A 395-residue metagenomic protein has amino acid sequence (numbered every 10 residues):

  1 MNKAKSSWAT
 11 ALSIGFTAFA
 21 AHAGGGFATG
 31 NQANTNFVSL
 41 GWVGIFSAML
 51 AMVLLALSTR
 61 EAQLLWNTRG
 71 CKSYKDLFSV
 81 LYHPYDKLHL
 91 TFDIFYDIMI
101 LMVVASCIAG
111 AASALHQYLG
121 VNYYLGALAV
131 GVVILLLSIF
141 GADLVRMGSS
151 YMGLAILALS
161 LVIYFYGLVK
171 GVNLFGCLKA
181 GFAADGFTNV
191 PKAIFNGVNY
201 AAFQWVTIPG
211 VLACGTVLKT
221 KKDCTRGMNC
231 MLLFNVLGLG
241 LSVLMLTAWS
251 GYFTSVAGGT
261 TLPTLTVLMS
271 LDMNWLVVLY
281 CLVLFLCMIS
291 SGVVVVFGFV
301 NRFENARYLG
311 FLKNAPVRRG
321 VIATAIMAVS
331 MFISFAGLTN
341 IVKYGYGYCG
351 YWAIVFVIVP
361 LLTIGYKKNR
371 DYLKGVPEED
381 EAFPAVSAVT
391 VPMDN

Functional and structural regions predicted by a protein language model:
K5-A9, T35-Q63, M231-G240, G345-I358: Extracellular loop-to-transmembrane helix junctions
S7-A28, D97-I100, Y166-G171, A180-L239 (+1 more regions): Hydrophobic, membrane-embedded alpha-helices of multi-pass small-molecule transporters
A18, M49-K75, L244-Y252: Juxtamembrane transmembrane-helix boundary signature
G25, I134, S138, A155-D185 (+2 more regions): Hydrophobic alpha-helical segments and their helix-loop junctions in multi-pass secondary transporters
G30-T35, F140-Y151, P209-N235, T260 (+2 more regions): Hydrophobic, small-residue-rich membrane helices and short re-entrant helix-turn-helix hairpins that build
E61-L81, D86-G120, C281-R307, G337-T339 (+2 more regions): Hydrophobic transmembrane alpha-helices that form the core helical bundles of multi-pass secondary transporters
S79, L246-N274: Membrane-interface interhelical connector segments
S106-L115, N122-A129, L137-K170, V342-L361: Membrane-interface loop-to-helix entry segments
